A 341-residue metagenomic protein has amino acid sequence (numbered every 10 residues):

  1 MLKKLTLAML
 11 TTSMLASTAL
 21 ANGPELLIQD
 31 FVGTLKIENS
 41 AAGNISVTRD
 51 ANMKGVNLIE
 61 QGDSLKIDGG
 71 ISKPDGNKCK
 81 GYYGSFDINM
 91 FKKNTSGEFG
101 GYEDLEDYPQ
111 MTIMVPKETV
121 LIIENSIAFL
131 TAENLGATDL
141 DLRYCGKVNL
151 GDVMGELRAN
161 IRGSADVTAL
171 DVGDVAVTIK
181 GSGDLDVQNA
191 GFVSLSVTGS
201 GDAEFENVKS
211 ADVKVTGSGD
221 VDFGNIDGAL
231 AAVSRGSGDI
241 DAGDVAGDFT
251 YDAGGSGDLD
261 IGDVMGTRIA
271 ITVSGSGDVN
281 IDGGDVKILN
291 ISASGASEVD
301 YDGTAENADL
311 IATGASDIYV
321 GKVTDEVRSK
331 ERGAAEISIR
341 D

Functional and structural regions predicted by a protein language model:
M1-A21: Gram-negative bacterial Sec-dependent N-terminal signal peptides
L5-T6, I123, N149, T168 (+5 more regions): Residue-level detector of intrinsically disordered/flexible regions characterized by low predicted structural confidence
A19-K180, D184-V197, D202-K214, D222-N225 (+7 more regions): Acidic (Asp/Glu) and glycine-rich low-complexity loops/linkers that are typically intrinsically disordered
Y144, G163-A165, G181-G183, G199-G201 (+9 more regions): Small-residue-biased low-complexity repeat regions
G217-D222, I226-I281, I288: Eukaryotic tandem repeat interaction scaffolds
V273, N280-K322: Ankyrin-repeat and related helical/solenoid repeat scaffolds used for protein-protein interactions
